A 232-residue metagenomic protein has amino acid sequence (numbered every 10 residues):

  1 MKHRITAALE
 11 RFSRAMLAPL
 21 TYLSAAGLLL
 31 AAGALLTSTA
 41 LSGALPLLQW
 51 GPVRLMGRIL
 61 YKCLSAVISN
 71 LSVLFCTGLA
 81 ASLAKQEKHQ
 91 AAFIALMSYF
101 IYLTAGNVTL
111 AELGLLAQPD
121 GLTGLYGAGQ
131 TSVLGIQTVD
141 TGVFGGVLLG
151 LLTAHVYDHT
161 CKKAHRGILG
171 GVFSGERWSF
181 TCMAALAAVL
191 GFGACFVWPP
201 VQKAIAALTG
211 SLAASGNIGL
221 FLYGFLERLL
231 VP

Functional and structural regions predicted by a protein language model:
M1-R4: Acidic, low-complexity cytosolic linker/stalk segments
T6-G167, G171-F173: Early transmembrane hairpin of solute transport permeases
G142, G146, S179-M183, L220: Residue-level signature of transmembrane alpha-helical entry/exit and packing/kink sites in multi-pass membrane
L148-L151, R177-W178, F192-C195, P232: Generic detector of multi-pass transmembrane helix bundles and their immediately adjacent loops in polytopic membrane
Y157, A185, V189-P200: Hydrophobic alpha-helical membrane-associated segments
G171-W178, C182-A185: Membrane-interface loop-to-helix entry segments
G191, W198-P232: Aromatic-rich transmembrane-lumenal/periplasmic boundary elements in polytopic membrane proteins
